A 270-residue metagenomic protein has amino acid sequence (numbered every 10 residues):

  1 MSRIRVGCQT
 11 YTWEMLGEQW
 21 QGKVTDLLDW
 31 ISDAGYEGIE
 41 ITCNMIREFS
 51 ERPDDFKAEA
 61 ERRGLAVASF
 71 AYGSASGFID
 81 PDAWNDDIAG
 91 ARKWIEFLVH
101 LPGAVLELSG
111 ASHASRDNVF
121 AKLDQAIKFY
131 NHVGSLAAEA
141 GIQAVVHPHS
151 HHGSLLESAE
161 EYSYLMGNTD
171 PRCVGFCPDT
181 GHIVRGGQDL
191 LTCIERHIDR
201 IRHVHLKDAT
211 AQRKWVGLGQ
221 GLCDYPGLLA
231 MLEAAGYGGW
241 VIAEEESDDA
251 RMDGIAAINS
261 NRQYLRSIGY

Functional and structural regions predicted by a protein language model:
M1-G103, I127, N131, A138 (+4 more regions): N-terminal pre-domain/capping segments
R5-C8, G38-I39, A68-F70, N131-L229: Acidic/histidine-rich catalytic cores of soluble enzymes
E14-Q21, T42-P53, A75-D86, H113-N118 (+4 more regions): Acidic-and-aromatic substrate-binding clefts and catalytic sites of carbohydrate-active enzymes
G22, E61-R63, D80-F176, R185 (+1 more regions): Active-site acidic/histidine proton-transfer and metal-coordination neighborhood in alpha/beta enzyme cores
G38, V105, H203, G239-W240: Residues at the N-termini of beta-strands
Y225-V241: Short glycine/proline-rich, acidic loop/turn segments that cap or connect secondary-structure elements
I242-E246: Short acidic/histidine-rich active-site segments
